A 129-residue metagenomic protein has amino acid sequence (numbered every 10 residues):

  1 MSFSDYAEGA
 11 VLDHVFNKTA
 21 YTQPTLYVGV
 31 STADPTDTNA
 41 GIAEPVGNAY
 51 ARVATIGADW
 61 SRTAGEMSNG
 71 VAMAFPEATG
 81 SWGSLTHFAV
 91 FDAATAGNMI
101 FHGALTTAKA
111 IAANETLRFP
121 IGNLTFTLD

Functional and structural regions predicted by a protein language model:
M1-F88, D92-D129: Small cysteine-rich, disulfide-bonded extracellular modules of the LU/uPAR three-finger superfamily and closely related
